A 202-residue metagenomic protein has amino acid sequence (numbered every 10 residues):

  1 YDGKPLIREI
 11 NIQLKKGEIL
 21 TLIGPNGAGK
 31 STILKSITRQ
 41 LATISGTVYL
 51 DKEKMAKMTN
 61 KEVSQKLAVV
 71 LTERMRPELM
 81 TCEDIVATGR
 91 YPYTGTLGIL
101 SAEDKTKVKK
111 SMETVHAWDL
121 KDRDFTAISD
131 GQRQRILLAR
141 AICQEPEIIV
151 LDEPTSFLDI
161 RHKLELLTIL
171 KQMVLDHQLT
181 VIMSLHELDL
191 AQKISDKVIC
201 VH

Functional and structural regions predicted by a protein language model:
I23-P25: The feature captures the beta-strand-to-loop junction immediately N-terminal to the Walker
T38: Helix-to-loop junction immediately C-terminal to a conserved catalytic motif
G46-K54, V63: Conserved ABC transporter NBD signature motif
A87, A102-L120: Conserved ABC ATPase "signature" region
I99, D124-I128, Q132: Conserved ABC ATPase signature
I149-D152: Catalytic Walker B motif of ABC-type/P-loop ATPase nucleotide-binding domains
L185-H186: H-loop/switch region of ABC-family ATPase nucleotide-binding domains
